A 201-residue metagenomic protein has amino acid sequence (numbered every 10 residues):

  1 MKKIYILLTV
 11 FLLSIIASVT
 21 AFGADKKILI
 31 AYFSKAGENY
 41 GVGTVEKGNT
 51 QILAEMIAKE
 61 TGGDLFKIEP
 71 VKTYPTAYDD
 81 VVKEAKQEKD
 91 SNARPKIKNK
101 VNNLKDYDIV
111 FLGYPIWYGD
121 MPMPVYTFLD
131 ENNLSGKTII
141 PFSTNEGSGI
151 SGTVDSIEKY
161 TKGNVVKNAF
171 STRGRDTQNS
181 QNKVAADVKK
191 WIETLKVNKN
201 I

Functional and structural regions predicted by a protein language model:
M1-Y5: Positively charged n-region of N-terminal signal peptides that target proteins for export
L8-A17: Bacterial N-terminal signal peptides
A21-I109, G119, K189-I201: N-terminal beta1-alpha1-beta2 submodule of the flavodoxin-like/Rossmannoid cofactor-binding fold
Y32, K67, P141, N168-S171: Structural signal for conserved beta-strand scaffold positions within catalytic alpha/beta enzyme cores
K35-E38, P70-P75, I116-D120, N145-I150 (+1 more regions): Solvent-exposed loop/turn segments at secondary-structure junctions within structured extracellular/periplasmic domains
G43-K47, N103, Y118, P122 (+3 more regions): Solvent-exposed, acidic/flexible segments
Y78-V165: Helix-loop-strand module that forms the ligand-binding subsite of alpha/beta enzymes
V165-I201: Glycine-rich phosphate/pyrophosphate-binding loop and the adjoining helix
